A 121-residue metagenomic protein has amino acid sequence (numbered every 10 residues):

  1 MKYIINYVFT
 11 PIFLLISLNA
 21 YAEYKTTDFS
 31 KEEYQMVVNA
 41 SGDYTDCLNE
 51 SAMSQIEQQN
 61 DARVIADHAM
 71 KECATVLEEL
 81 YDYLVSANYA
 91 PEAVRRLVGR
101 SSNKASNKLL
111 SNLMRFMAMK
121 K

Functional and structural regions predicted by a protein language model:
M1-F9: Bacterial N-terminal signal peptides that target proteins for export
P11-L14, K71: Hydrophobic alpha-helical membrane-embedded or membrane-associated segments
L15-N19: N-terminal signal peptide c-region/cleavage motif recognized by signal peptidases
Y21-F29: Cleaved targeting-peptide boundary
Y24, D46, M119: Charge-enriched, low-complexity helical/IDR scaffolding segments
E32-Y81: Short N-proximal segments of mature Sec-exported proteins
R63-K121: Compact alpha-helical subdomains of small soluble proteins
